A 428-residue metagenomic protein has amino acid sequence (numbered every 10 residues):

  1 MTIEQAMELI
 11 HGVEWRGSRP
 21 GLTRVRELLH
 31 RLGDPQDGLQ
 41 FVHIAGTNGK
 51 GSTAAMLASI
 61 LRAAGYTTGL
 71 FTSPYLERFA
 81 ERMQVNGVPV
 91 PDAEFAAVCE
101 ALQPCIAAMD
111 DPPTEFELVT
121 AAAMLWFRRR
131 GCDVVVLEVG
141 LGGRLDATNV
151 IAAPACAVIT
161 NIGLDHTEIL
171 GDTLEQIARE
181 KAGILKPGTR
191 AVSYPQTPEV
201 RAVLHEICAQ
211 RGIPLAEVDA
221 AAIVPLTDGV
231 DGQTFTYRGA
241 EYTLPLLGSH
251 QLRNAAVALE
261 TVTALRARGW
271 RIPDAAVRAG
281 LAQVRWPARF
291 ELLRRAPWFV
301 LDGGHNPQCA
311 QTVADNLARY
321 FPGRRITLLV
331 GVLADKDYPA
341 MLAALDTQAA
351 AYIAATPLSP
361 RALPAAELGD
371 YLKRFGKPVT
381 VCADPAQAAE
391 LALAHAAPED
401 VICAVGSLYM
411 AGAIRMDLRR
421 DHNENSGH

Functional and structural regions predicted by a protein language model:
M1-N48, S52-T67, L76-R78, R190-S193 (+2 more regions): N-terminal leader/targeting and accessory segments in enzymes
S18, L22, R26-D37, A63-A152 (+2 more regions): ATP-dependent carboxylate-amine ligase catalytic core
G38, V134-L137, L145-V158, I162-G163 (+2 more regions): Nucleotide phosphate-binding/pyrophosphate-handling subdomain across enzymes that bind or process nucleotide phosphates
P74, Y194-P195, I207-G229, P245-S249 (+6 more regions): Beta-strand->loop->alpha-helix junctions that form or flank phosphate-binding loops in nucleotide-handling enzymes
D111, L118, G131-E138, P154-E241 (+2 more regions): Acidic, Mg2+-coordinating active-site environments of NTP-dependent enzymes
G131-D133, G323, A397-E399: Short, high-confidence coil segments that cap the C-terminus of an alpha-helix and link into the following beta-strand
Y194-A216, V230-G232, W298-F299, P307 (+1 more regions): C-terminal helical cap/extension that packs against the catalytic core of soluble nucleotide-cofactor enzymes
S407: Active-site-proximal loop/hinge segments that shape catalytic or ion-binding/gating pockets
